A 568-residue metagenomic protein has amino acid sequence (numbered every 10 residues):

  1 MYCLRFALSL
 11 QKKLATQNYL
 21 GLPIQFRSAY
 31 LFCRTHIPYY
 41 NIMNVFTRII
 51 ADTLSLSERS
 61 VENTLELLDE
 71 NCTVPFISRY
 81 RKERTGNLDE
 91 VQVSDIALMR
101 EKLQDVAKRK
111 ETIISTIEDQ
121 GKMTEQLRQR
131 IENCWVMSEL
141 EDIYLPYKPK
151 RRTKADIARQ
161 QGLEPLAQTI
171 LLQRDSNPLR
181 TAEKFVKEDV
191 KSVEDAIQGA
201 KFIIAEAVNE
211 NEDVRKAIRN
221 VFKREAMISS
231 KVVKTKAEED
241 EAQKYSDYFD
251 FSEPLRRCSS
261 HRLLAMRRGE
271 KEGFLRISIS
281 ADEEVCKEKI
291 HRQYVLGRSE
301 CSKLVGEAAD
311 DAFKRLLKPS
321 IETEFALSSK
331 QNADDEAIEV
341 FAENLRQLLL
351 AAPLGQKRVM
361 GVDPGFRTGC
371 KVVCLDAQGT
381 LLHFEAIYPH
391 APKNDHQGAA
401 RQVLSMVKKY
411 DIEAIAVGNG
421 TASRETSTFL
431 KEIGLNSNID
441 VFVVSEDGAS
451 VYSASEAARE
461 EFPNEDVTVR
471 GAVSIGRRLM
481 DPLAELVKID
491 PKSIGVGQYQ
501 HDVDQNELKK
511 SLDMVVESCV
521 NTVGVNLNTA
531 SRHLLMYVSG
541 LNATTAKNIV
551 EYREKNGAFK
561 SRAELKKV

Functional and structural regions predicted by a protein language model:
C3-L4, Y19-L22, L31: Short hydrophobic targeting helices and cationic amphipathic motifs that mediate membrane/organellar targeting
K12-L14, N18: Polybasic, lysine-rich low-complexity intrinsically disordered segments
Y30-I42: Short, Lys/Arg-enriched N-terminal segments with co-localized hydrophobic residues within the first ~10-30 amino acids
A51-D52, L56-T73, R79: N-terminal-proximal low-complexity accessory segments that begin disordered and transition into the first
F76, Q92-D95, K102, V106-G361 (+3 more regions): Duplex nucleic acid-engaging cores and interfaces of nucleic-acid transaction enzymes
T85-N87: Short, small/acidic-rich helices and loops at N termini and domain boundaries of DNA replication/processing enzymes
D105-K108, T112, T116-K122, E465-V469 (+2 more regions): Long, highly charged, low-complexity intrinsically disordered interaction regions that mediate electrostatic DNA/RNA
